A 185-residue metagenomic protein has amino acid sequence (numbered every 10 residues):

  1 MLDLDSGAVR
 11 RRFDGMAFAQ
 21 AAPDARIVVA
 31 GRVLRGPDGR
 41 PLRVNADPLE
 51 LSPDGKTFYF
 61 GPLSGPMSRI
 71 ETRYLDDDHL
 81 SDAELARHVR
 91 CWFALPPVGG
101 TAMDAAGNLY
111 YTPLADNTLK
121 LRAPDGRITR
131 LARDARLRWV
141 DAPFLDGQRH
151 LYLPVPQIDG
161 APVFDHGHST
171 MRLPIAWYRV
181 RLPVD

Functional and structural regions predicted by a protein language model:
M1, P66-M67, N117-L119, G160-A161: Structural signal for beta-propeller blades
L2-G7, P53, D116, K120-A132 (+3 more regions): Flexible "stalk/tail and boundary" regions
L4-V9, A17-F18, I70-S81, L182-D185: Short loop/turn segments immediately following beta-strands, especially the blade-tip and inter-blade linker loops
R10-R26, D77-F93, T129-A135: Beta-propeller fold detector
A19-T57, C91-N108, R136-Q148: Beta-rich, blade/repeat-based domains predominating in secreted/periplasmic proteins but also intracellular
S52, F58-L63, M103-D104, L109-L114 (+1 more regions): Conserved beta-strand positions in repeat-built beta-propeller and related beta-rich domains
L63-A105: Flexible internal linker/loop segments at domain or repeat junctions
F144-D185: Blade-level signature of beta-propeller repeat domains, shared across WD40, Kelch, NHL, RCC1 and BNR/Asp-box propellers
